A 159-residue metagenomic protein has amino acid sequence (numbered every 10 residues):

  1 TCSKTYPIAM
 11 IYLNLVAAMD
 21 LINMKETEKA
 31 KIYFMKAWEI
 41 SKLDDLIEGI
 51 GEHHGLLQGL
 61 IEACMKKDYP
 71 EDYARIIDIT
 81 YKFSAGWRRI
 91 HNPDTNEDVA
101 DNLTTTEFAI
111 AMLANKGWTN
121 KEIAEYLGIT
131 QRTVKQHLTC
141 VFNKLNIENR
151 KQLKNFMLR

Functional and structural regions predicted by a protein language model:
T1-A9, K42-E48: Short coil/turn linkers that connect adjacent helices within long alpha-helical scaffolds, especially alpha-solenoid
A9-V16, N23, L113: "A position-specific structural signal for the A-helix of alpha-solenoid helical repeats
N14, L21, H54-L57: TPR repeat positional signature
E28-D45, D78-Y81: TPR/TPR-like (Sel1-like) alpha-helical repeat modules
R88-T139, N143-E148, K154-R159: Helix-turn-helix DNA-binding segment
